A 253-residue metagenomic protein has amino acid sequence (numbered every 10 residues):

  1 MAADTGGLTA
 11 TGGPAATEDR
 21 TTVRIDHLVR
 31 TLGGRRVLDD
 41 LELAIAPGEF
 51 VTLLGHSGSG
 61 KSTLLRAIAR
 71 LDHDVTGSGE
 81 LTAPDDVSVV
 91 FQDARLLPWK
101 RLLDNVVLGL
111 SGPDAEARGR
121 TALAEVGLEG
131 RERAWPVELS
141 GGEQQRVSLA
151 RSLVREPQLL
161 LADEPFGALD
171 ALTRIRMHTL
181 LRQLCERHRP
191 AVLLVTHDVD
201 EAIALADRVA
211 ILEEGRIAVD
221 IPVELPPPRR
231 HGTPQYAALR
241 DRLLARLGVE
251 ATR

Functional and structural regions predicted by a protein language model:
L54-H56: The feature captures the beta-strand-to-loop junction immediately N-terminal to the Walker
A69: Helix-to-loop junction immediately C-terminal to a conserved catalytic motif
W135-L139, E143: Conserved ABC ATPase signature
L149: Hydrophobic anchor residue at the start of the ABC signature
V154-Q158: A short, proline-enriched helix->beta-strand linker immediately N-terminal to the Walker B motif in ABC-type P-loop
L160-D163: Catalytic Walker B motif of ABC-type/P-loop ATPase nucleotide-binding domains
